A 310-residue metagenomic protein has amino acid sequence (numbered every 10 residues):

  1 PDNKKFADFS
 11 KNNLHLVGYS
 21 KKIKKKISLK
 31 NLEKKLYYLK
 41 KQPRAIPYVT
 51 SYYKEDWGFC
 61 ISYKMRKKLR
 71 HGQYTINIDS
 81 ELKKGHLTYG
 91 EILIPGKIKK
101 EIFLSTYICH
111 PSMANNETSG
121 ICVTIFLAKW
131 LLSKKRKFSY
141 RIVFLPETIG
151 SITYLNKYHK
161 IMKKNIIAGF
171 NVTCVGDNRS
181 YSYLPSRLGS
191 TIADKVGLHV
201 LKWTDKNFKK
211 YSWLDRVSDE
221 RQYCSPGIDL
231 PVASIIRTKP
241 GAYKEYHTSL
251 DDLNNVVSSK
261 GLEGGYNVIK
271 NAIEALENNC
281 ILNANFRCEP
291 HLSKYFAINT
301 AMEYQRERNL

Functional and structural regions predicted by a protein language model:
P1-L310: N-terminal hydrophobic/helix-forming segments and targeting peptides
